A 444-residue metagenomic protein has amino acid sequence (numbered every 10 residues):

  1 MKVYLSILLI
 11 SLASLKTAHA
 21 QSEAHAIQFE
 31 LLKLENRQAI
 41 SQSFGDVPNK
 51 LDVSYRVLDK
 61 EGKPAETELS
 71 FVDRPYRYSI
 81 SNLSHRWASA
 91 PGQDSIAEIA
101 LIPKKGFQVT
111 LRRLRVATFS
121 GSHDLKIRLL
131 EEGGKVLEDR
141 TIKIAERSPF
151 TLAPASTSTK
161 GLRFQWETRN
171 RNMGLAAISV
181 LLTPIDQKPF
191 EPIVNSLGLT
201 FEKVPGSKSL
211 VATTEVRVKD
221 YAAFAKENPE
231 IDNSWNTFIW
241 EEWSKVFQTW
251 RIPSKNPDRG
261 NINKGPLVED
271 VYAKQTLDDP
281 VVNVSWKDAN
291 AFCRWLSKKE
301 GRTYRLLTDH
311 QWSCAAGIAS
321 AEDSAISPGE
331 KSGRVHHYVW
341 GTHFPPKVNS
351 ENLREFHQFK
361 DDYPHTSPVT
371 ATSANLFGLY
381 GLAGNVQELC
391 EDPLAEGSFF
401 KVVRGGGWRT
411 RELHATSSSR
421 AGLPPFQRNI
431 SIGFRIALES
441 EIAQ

Functional and structural regions predicted by a protein language model:
Y4-L12: Sec-dependent N-terminal signal peptides
K16-A20: Sec/Tat signal peptide C-region and signal peptidase I cleavage site
Q21-I185: Surface-exposed, well-ordered secondary-structure segments
I185-I193, G198, S440: Pro/Ala/Gly-rich low-complexity, hydrophilic intrinsically disordered segments
Q187-K188, P280, W286, Y363-S367 (+2 more regions): Disulfide-stabilized, aromatic/cysteine-rich ligand-recognition loop
T200-G206: Mature N-terminal segment immediately following signal peptide/propeptide cleavage in secreted/periplasmic
L210-S350, A395, L438-Q444: Active-site microenvironments of metalloenzymes and redox enzymes
P346-F377: A short, contiguous structural element within a folded domain that forms the immediate neighborhood of a functional site
